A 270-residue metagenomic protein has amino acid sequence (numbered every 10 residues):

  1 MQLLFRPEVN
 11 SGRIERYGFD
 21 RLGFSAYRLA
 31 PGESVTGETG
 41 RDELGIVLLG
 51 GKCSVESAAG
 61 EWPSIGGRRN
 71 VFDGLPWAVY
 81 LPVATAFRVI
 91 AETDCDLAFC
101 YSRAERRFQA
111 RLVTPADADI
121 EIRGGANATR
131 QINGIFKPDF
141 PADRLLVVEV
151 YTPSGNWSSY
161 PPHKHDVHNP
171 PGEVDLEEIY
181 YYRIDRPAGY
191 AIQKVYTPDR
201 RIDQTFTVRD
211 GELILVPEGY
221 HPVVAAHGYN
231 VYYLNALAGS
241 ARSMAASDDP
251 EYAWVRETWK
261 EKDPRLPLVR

Functional and structural regions predicted by a protein language model:
F5-T36, E43, A128-I179: A short glycine-rich, His/Asp/Glu-containing loop-to-beta-strand
S11-R13, R21-G23, P31, T39-G40 (+6 more regions): Residues that act as N-cap/strand-start positions at coil-to-secondary-structure junctions
S25-A26, P31-I90: Extended, compositionally biased flexible segments
G40-P63, L81, S154-G155, D166-L213 (+3 more regions): Glycine- and acidic-residue-biased ligand/ion/polar-headgroup-sensing regions
G66, C100, F108-R111, P171 (+1 more regions): A short, polar/proline- and glycine-enriched secondary-structure boundary/capping micro-motif
N70-F108, R209-D210, E218-S247: Ligand-binding loop in jelly-roll beta-barrel domains
V83, A91, F99-R103, F136-K137 (+4 more regions): Short, structured patches in soluble enzyme cores that scaffold and shape functional sites
C95-K137, K194-Y196, L234-R270: Double-stranded beta-helix
